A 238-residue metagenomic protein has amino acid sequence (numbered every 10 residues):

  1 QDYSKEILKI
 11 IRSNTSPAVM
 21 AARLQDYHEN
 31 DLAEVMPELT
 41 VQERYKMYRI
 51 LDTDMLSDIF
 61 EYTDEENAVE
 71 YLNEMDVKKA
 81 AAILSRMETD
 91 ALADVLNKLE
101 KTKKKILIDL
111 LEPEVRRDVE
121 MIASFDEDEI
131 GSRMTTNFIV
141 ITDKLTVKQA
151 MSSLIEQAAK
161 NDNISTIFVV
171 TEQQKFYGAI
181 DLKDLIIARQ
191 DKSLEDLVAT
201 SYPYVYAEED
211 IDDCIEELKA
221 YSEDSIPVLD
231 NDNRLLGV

Functional and structural regions predicted by a protein language model:
Q1-V238: Hydrophobic packing positions in regular secondary-structure scaffolds
